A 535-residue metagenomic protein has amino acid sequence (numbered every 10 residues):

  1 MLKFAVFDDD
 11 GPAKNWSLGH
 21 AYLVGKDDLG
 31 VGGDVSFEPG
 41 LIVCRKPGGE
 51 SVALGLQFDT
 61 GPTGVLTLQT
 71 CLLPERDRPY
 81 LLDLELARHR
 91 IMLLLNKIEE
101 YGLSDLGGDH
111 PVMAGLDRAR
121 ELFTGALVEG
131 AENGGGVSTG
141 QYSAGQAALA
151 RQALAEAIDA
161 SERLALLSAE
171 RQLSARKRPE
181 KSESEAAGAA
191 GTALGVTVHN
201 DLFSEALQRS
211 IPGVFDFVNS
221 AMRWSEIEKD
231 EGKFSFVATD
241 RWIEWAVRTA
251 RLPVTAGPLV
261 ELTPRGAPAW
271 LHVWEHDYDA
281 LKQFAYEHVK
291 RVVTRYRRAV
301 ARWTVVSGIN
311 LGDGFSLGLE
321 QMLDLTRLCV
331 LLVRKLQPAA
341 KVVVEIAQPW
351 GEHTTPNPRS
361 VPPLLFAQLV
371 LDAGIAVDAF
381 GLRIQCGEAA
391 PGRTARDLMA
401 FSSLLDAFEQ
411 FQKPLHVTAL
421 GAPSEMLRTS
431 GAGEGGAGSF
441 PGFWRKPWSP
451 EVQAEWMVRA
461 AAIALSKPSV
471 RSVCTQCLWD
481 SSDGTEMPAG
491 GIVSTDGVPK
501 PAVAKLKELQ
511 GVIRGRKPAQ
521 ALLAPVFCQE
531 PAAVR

Functional and structural regions predicted by a protein language model:
L2-Y22, L173-F217, A221: Boundary/entry segment of secreted carbohydrate-active catalytic domains
K3-Y22, F58-T124: Amphipathic, heptad-repeat alpha-helical segments
G125-D201, E205: Long amphipathic alpha-helical scaffold segments
E185-G188, E205-F215, D240-P253, V293-R298 (+4 more regions): Acidic (Asp/Glu)-rich catalytic clusters
A190, L194-H199, R302-V305, L325-V361 (+3 more regions): Aromatic-lined carbohydrate-recognition surfaces of secreted/lumenal glycan-active proteins
V198-P212, A238, K282-V293, N357-V370 (+1 more regions): Short, acidic/polar
G213, F217-D230, D240-G351, L427: Substrate-binding cleft and catalytic face of glycoside hydrolase catalytic domains, especially the flexible beta-alpha
R295, I309-N310, G314-L328, L332-L336 (+3 more regions): Aromatic-rich peripheral "rim/lid" segments of glycoside hydrolase catalytic domains that contact and position glycan
